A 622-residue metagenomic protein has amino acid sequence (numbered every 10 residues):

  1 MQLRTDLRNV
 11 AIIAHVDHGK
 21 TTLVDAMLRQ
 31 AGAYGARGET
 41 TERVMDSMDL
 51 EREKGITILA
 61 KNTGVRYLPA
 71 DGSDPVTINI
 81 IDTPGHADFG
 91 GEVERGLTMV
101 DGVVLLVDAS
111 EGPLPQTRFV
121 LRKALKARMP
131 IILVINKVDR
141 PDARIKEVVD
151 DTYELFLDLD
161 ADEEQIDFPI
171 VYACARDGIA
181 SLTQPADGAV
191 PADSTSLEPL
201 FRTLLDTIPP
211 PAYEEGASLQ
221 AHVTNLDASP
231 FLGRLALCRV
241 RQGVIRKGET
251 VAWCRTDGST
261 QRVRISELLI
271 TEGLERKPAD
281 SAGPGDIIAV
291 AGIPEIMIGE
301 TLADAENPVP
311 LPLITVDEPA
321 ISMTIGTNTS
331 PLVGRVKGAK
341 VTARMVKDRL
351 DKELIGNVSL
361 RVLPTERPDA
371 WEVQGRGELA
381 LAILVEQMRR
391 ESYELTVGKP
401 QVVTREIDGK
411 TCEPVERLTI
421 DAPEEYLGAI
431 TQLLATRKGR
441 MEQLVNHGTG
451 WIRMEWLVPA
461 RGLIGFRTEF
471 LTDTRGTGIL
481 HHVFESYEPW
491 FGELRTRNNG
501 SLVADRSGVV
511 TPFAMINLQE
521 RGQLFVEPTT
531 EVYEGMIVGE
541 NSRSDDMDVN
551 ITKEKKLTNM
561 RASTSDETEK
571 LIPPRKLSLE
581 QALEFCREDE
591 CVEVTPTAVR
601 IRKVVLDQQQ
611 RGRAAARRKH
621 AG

Functional and structural regions predicted by a protein language model:
M1-G622: Structural and coupling elements of P-loop NTPases
